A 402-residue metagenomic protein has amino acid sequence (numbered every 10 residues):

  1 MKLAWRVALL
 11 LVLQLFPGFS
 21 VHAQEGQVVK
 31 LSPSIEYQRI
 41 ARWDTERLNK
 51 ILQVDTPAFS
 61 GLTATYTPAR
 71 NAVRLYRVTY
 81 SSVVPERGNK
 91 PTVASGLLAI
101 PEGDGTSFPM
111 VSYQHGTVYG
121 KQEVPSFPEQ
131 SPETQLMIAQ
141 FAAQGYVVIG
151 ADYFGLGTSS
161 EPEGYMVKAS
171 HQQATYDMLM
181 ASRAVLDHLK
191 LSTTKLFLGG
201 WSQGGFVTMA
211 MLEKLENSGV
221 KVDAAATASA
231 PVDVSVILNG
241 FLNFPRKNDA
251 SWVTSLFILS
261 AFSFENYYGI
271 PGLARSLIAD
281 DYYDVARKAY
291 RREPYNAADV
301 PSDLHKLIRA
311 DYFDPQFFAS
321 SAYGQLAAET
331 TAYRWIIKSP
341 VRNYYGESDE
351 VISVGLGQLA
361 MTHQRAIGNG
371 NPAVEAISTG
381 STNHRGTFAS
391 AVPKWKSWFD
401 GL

Functional and structural regions predicted by a protein language model:
A23-T106: Catalytic-loop region of hydrolases
G88-V93, E102-Q140: Short, surface-exposed "cap/lid" segments of acyl-processing enzymes
Y165-D187: Alpha/beta-hydrolase active-site loop
M180-H188, S192-N248: Primarily recognizes the serine-hydrolase "nucleophile elbow" in alpha/beta-hydrolase and SGNH/GDSL folds
P231-R334: Accessory cap/linker subdomain of secreted extracellular hydrolases
N343-D349: Short beta-strand/loop motif that positions the catalytic acidic residue of the alpha/beta-hydrolase fold
E350-L356: Conserved alpha/beta-hydrolase "acid-adjacent" motif
Q364-H384: Catalytic histidine neighborhood in serine/cysteine hydrolases with alpha/beta-hydrolase-type architecture
